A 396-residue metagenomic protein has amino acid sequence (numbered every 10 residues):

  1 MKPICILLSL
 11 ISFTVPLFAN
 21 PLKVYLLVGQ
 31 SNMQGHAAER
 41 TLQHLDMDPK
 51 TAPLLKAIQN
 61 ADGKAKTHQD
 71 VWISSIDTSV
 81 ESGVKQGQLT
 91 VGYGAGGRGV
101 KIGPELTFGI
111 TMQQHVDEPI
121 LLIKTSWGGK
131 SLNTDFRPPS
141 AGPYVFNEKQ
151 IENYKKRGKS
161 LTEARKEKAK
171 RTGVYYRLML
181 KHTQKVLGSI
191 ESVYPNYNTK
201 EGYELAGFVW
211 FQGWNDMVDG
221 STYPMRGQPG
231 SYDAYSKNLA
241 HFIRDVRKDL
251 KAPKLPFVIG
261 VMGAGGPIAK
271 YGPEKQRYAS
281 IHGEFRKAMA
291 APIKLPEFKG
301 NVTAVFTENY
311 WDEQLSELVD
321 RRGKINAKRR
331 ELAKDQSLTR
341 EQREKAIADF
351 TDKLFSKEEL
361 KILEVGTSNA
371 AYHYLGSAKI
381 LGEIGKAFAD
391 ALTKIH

Functional and structural regions predicted by a protein language model:
C5-P16: Bacterial N-terminal signal peptides
N20-H396: Cell-envelope and extracellular/periplasmic
